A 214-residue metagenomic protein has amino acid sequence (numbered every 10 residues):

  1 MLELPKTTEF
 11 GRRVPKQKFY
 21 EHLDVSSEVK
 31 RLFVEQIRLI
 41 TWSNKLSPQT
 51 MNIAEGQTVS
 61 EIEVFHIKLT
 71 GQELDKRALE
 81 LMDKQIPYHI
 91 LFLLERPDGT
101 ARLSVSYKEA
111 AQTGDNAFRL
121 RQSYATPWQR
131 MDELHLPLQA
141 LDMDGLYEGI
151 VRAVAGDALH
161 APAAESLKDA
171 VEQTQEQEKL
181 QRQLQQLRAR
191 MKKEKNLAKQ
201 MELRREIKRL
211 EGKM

Functional and structural regions predicted by a protein language model:
M1-R102: N-terminal, leucine/charged-rich tether regions that mediate assembly and partner docking in large macromolecular
K76-E165: Extended assembly-interface/linker segments at domain junctions
A161-Q175: Short, charge/polar-rich alpha-helical segments
Q173, Q177-E194, L210: Non-transmembrane amphipathic alpha-helical segments
L197-K208: Short, charged, amphipathic alpha-helical segments
K208-M214: Charged, long alpha-helical assembly modules
